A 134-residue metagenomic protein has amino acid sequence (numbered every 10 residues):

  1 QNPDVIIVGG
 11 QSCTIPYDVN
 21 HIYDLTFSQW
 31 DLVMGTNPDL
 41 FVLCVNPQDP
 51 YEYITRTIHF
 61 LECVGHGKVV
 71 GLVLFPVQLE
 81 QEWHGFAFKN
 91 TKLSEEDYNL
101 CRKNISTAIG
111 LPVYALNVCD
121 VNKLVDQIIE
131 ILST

Functional and structural regions predicted by a protein language model:
Q1-S12: Conserved nucleotide-sensing/catalytic segment adjacent to the nucleotide-binding pocket in NTP-handling enzymes
D4-V5, G67, L111-P112: A structural micro-motif
S12-I109: Conserved catalytic-core segment of NTP-binding enzymes
F27, N122-D126: Generic alpha-helical secondary structure signal
E96-L100, L111-K123: Short acidic-hydrophobic, aromatic-tinged amphipathic segments that line or gate anion-handling sites
I128-T134: Short, hydrophobic alpha-helical segments
